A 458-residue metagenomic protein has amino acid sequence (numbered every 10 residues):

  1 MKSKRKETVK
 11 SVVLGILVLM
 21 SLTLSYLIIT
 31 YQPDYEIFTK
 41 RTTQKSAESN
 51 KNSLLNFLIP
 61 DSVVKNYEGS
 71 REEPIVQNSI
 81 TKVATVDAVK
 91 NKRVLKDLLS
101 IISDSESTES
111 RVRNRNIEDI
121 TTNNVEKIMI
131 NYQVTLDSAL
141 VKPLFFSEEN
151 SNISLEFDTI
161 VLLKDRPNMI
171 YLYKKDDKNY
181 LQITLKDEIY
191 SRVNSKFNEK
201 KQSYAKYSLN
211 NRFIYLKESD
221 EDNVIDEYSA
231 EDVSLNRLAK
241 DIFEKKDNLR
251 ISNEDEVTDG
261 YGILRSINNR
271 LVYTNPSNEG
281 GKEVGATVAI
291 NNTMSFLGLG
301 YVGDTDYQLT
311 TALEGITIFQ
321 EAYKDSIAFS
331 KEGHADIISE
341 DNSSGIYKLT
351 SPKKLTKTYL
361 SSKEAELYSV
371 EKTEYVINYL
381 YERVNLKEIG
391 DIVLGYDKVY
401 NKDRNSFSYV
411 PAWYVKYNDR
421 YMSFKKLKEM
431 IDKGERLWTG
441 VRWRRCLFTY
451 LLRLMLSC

Functional and structural regions predicted by a protein language model:
K2, Y26-G285: Preferential activation on post-signal-peptide N-terminal prodomains/segments of secreted or lumenal proteins
K10-I28: Hydrophobic membrane-insertion alpha-helices, especially the h-region of bacterial N-terminal signal peptides
V94-L98, P276-G315, L360-K402: Short, non-transmembrane alpha-helical segments in secretory-pathway proteins
L238-I263, I267-V272, Y301-L349, I392-Y421: Exposed beta-strand-loop-beta-strand "reactive/processing" segments of non-cytosolic proteins
N342-S369: Short helix-loop boundary/capping segments
